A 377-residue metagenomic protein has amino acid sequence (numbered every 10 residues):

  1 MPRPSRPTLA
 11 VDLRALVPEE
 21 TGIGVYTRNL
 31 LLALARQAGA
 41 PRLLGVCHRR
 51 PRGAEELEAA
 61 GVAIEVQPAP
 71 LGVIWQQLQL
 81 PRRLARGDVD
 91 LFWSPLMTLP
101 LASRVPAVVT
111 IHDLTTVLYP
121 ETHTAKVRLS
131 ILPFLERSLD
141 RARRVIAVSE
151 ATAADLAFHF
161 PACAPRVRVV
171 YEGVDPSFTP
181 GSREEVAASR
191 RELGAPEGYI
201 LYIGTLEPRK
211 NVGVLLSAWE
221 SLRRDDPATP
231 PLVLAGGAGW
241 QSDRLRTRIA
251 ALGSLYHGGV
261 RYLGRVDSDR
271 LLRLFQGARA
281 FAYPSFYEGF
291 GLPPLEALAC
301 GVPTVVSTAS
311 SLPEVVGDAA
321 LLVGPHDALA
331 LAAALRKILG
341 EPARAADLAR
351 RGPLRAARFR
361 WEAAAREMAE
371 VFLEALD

Functional and structural regions predicted by a protein language model:
M1-D377: Carbohydrate transferase catalytic cores enriched for Leloir-type hexosyltransferases
